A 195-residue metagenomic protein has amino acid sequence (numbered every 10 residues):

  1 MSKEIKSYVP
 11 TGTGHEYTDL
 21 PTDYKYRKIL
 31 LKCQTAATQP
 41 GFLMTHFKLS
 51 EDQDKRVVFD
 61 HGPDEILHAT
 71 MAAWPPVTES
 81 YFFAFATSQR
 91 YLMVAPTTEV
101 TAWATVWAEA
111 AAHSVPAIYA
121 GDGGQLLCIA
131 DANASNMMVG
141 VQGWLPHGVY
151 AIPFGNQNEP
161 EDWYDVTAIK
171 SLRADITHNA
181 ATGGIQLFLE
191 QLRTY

Functional and structural regions predicted by a protein language model:
M1-Y195: Beta-strand-centric surfaces of beta-sandwich/beta-rich domains
